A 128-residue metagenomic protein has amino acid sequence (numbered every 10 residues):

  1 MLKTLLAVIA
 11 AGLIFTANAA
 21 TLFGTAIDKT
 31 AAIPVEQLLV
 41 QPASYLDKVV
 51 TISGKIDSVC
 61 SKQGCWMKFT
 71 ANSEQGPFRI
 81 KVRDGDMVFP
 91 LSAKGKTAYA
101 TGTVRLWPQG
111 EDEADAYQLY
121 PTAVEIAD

Functional and structural regions predicted by a protein language model:
T4-L13: Sec-dependent N-terminal signal peptides
N18-D128: OB-fold and OB-like single-stranded nucleic-acid-recognition modules and their adjacent interaction interfaces
